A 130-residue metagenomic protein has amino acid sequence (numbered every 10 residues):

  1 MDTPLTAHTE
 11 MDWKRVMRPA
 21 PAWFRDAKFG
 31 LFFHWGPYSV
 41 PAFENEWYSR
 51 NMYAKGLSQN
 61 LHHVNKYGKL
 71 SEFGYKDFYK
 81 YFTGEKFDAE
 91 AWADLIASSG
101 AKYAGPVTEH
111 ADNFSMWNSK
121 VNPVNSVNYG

Functional and structural regions predicted by a protein language model:
M1-G130: Mature catalytic domains of secreted/periplasmic carbohydrate-active enzymes
